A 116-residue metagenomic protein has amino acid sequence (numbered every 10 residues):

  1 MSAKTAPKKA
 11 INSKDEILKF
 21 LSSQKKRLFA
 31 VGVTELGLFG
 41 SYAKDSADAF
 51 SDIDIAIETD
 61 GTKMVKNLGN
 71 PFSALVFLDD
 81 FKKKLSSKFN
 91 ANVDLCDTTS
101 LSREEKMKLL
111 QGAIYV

Functional and structural regions predicted by a protein language model:
M1-E35, A43-A49, K63-V116: Catalytic core of pol beta-like nucleotidyltransferases
S51-I53: Change "...and in nucleic-acid phosphodiester-cleaving endonucleases..." to "...and in nucleic-acid processing enzymes
A56-D60: Short hydrophobic/aromatic beta-strand micro-patches that form the beta-sheet surface supporting nucleotide- or nucleic
